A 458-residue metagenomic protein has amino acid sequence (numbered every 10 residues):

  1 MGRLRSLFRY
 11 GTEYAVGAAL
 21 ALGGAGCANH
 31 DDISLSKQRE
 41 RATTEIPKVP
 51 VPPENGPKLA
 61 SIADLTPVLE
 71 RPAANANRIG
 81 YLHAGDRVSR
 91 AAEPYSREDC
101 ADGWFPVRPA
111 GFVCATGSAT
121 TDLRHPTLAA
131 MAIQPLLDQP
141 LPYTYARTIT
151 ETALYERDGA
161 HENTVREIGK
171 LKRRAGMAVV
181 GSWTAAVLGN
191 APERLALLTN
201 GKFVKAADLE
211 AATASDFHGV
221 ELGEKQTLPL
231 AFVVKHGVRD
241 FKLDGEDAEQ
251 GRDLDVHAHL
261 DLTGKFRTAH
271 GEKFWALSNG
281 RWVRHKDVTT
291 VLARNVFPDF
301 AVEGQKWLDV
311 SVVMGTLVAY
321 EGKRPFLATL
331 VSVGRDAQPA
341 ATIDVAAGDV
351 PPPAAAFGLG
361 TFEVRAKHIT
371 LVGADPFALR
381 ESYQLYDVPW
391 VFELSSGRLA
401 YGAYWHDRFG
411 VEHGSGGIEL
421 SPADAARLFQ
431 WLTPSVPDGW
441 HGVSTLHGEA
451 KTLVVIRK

Functional and structural regions predicted by a protein language model:
M1-R9: N-terminal secretory signal peptides that target proteins for export/translocation
G23-G26: C-terminal motif of bacterial Sec signal peptides marking the signal peptidase cleavage site
H30-L59, D102-T150, R194-H236, A276-K306 (+2 more regions): Boundary regions of SH3-family modules and the immediately adjacent low-complexity/disordered segments in eukaryotic
P50-D99, P135-V187, T227-K265: The feature marks the first
G56, A63-L65, D102-W104, R108 (+10 more regions): Extracytoplasmic
R78-T121, G169-E210, D253-D287: SH3/SH3-like beta-barrel superfamily modules
G251-D253, G264-G360: Cell wall/extracellular polymer interaction/catalysis modules
A301-E303, A354-F357, L371-K458: Exported/periplasmic cell-wall-interacting domains
